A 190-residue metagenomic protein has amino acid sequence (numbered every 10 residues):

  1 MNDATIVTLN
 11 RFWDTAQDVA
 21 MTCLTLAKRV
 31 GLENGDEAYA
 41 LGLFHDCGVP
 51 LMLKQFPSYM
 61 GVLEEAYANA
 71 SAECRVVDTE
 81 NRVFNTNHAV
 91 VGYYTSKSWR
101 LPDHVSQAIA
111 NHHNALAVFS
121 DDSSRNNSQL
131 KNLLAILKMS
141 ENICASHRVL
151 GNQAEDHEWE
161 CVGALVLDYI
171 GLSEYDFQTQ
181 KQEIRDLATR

Functional and structural regions predicted by a protein language model:
M1-N10, M21-L24, R29-E37, L41 (+1 more regions): Metal-dependent nucleotide-binding catalytic modules
